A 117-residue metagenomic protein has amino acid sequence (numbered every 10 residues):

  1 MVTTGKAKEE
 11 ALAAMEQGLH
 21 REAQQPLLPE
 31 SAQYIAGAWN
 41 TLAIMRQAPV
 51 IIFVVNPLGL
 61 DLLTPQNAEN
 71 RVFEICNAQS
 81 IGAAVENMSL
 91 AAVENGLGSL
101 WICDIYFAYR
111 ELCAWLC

Functional and structural regions predicted by a protein language model:
M1-A48: N-terminal amphipathic, basic helical "cap/leader" segment at the start of enzyme domains
T3-G5, V55-L58: Histidine- and/or cysteine-centered catalytic micro-motif in compact active-site loops
A11-A14, L62-Q66: Short, conserved acidic/polar surface loops in the N-terminal third of protein domains
T41-R46, P65-R71: Short, mixed-charge, low-aromatic patches
I52, L58, L63, E69-A114: Small-aliphatic-rich amphipathic alpha-helix that forms the alpha element of a beta-alpha
